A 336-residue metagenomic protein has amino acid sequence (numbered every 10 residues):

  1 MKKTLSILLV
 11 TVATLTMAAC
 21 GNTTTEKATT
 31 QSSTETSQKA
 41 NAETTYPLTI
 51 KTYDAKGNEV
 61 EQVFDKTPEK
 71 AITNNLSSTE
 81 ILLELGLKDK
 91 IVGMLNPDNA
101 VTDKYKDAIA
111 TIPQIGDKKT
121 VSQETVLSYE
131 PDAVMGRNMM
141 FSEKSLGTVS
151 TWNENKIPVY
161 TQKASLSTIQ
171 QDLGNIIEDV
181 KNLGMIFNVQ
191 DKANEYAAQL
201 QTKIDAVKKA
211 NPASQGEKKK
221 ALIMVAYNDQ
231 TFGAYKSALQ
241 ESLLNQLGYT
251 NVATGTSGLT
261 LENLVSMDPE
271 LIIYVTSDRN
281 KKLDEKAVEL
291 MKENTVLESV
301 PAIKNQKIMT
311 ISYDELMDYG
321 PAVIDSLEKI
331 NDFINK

Functional and structural regions predicted by a protein language model:
K3-I7, C20-E80, I186-L222, D332-K336: Bacterial Sec-exported substrate-binding components of ABC uptake systems
L15-A19: C-terminal motif of bacterial Sec signal peptides marking the signal peptidase cleavage site
D65-P68, N75-T79, Q123, L127 (+12 more regions): Extracytoplasmic/secreted envelope proteins and their assembly/folding machinery, especially bacterial periplasmic
T73-S128, A133, N138-M139, V252: A short, structured surface patch at a secondary-structure boundary
S77-E80, P97-A100, A133, M139-E143 (+4 more regions): Solvent-exposed loop/turn segments at secondary-structure junctions within structured extracellular/periplasmic domains
P97-V101, F232-G258: Alpha-helical, coiled-coil/dimerization segments enriched in small aliphatic residues
V101-T102, N138-G147, I157-N182, G216-L239: Extracytoplasmic ligand-binding site segments that recognize negatively charged/polar headgroups
Q170-N188, N194, Y274-K336: Structured C-terminal subdomain patch of bacterial secreted/periplasmic proteins
